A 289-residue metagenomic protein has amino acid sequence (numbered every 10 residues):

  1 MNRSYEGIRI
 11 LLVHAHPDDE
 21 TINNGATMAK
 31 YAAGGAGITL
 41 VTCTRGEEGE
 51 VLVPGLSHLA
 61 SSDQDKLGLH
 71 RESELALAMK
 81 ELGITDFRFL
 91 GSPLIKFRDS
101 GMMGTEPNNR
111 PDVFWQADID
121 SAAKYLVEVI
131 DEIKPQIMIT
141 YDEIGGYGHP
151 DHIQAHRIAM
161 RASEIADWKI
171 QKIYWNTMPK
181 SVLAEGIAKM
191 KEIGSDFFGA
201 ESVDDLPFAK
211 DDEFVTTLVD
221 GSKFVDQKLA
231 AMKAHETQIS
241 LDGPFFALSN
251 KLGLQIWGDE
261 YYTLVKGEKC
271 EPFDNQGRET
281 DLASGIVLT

Functional and structural regions predicted by a protein language model:
M1-K134, R161-I165, T263-K266, E271-D274: Active-site rim/loop-helix segments in enzyme catalytic domains that contact anionic ligands
M1-V13, M102-T289: Metal-dependent de-N-acetylase/amidase catalytic core
